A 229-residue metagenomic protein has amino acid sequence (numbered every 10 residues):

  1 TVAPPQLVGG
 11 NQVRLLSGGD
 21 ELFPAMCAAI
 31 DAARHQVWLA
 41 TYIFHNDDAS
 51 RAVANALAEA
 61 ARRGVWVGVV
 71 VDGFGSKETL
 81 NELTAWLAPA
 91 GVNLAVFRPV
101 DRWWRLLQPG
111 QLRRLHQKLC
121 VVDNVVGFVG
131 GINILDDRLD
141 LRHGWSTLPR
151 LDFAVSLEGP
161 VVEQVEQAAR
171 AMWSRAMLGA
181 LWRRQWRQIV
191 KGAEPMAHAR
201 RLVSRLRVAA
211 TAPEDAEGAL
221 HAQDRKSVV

Functional and structural regions predicted by a protein language model:
T1-V229: Charged, low-complexity intrinsically disordered terminal segments
